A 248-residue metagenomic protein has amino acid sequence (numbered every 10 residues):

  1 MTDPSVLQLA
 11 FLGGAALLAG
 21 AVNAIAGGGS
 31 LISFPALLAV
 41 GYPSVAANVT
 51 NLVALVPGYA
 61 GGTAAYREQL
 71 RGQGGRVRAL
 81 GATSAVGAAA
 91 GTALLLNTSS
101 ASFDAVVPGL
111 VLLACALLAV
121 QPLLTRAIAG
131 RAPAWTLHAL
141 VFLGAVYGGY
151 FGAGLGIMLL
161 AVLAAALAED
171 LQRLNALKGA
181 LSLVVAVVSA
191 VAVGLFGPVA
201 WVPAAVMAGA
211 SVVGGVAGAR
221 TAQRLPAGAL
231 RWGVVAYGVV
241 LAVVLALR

Functional and structural regions predicted by a protein language model:
M1-L9, L38-A46, A93-D104, G194-V202 (+1 more regions): Helix-coil boundary and interhelical linker segments in multi-pass alpha-helical membrane proteins
M1-P43, I128-S182, A205: Selected transmembrane alpha-helices and immediately adjacent juxtamembrane segments of polytopic inner-membrane
V6, A10, V49, S102-L112 (+4 more regions): Alpha-helical transmembrane segments of integral membrane proteins
G14, L18, V53-V56, A60 (+10 more regions): Hydrophobic residues within alpha-helical transmembrane segments of multi-pass solute transporters/permease subunits
L17-A21, A36, T63-A64, A89-A93 (+5 more regions): Alpha-helical transmembrane segments of multipass membrane proteins
V49-S102, A186-A229, G233: Selective hydrophobic functional segments
P57-G62, L112-A119, V162-L167, V212-G218: Alpha-helical transmembrane segments and their membrane-interface exit regions
G61-R71, G109-P133, V240-R248: Transmembrane helix exit motif
